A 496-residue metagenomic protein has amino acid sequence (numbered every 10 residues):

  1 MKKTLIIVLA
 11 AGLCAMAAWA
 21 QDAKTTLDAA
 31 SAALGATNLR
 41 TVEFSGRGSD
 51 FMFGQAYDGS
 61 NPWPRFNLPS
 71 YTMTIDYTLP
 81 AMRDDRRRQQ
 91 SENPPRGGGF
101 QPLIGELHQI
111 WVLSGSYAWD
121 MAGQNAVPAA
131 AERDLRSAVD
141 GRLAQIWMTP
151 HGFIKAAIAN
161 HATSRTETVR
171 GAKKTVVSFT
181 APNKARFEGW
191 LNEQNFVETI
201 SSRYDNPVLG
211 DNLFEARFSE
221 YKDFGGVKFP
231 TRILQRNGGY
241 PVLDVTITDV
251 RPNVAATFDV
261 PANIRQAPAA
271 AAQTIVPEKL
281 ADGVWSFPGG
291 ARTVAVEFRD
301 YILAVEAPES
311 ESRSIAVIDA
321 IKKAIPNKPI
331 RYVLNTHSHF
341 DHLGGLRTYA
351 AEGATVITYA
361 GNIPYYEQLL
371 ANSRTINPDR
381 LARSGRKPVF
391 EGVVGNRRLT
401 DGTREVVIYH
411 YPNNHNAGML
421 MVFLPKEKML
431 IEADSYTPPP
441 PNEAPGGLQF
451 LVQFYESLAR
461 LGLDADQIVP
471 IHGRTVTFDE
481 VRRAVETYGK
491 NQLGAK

Functional and structural regions predicted by a protein language model:
M16-A20: Sec/Tat signal peptide C-region and signal peptidase I cleavage site
Q21-D28, Q101-L107, V112-R186, E193 (+5 more regions): Flexible, processing/modification-adjacent segments and terminal tails in exported/periplasmic/extracellular proteins
A32, A36-A126, A157-T168, E311: N-terminal mature ectodomain segment of secretory-pathway/periplasmic proteins
R170-A262, L420-P425, E432-A433, P438-P439 (+1 more regions): Gly/Pro-enriched, hydrophobic low-complexity segments that function as extracytoplasmic propeptides/linkers
L234, Y455-K496: Divalent-metal (often Zn2+) His-rich catalytic cores of metallo-beta-lactamase-fold enzymes
D244-F298: Zn-dependent metallo-beta-lactamase
E278-I321, M419-P438: Conserved beta-strand hairpin/beta-sheet module of binuclear metal-dependent hydrolase folds, prominently
S312-I357, R460-D466: Active-site metal-binding motif and surrounding structural segment of the metallo-beta-lactamase
